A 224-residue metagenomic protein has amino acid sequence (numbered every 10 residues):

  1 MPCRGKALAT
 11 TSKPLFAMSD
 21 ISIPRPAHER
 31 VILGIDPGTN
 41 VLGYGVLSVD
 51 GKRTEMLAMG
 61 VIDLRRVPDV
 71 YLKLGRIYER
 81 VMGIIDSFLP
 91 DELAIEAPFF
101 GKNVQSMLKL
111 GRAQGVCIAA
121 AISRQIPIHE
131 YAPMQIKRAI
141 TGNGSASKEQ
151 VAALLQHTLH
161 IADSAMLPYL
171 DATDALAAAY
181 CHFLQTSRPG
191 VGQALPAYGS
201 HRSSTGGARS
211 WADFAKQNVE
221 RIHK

Functional and structural regions predicted by a protein language model:
P2-K224: Phosphate- and other anionic-substrate recognition elements at nucleic-acid/protein interfaces
